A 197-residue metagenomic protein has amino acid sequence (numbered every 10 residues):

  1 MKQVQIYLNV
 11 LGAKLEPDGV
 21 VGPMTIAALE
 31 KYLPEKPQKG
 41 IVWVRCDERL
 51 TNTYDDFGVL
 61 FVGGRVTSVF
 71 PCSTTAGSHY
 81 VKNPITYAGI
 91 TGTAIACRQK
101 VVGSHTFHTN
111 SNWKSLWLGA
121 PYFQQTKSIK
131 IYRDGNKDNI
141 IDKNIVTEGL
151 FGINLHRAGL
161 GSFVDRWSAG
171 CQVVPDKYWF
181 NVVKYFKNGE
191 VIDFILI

Functional and structural regions predicted by a protein language model:
M1-Y32: Short acidic, glycine/serine/threonine-rich helix-capping segments at coil-helix boundaries
V20-D165, W179, K187, I192 (+1 more regions): Cell wall/extracellular polymer interaction/catalysis modules
D165-V183: Short beta-strand-centered segments at strand-helix junctions
